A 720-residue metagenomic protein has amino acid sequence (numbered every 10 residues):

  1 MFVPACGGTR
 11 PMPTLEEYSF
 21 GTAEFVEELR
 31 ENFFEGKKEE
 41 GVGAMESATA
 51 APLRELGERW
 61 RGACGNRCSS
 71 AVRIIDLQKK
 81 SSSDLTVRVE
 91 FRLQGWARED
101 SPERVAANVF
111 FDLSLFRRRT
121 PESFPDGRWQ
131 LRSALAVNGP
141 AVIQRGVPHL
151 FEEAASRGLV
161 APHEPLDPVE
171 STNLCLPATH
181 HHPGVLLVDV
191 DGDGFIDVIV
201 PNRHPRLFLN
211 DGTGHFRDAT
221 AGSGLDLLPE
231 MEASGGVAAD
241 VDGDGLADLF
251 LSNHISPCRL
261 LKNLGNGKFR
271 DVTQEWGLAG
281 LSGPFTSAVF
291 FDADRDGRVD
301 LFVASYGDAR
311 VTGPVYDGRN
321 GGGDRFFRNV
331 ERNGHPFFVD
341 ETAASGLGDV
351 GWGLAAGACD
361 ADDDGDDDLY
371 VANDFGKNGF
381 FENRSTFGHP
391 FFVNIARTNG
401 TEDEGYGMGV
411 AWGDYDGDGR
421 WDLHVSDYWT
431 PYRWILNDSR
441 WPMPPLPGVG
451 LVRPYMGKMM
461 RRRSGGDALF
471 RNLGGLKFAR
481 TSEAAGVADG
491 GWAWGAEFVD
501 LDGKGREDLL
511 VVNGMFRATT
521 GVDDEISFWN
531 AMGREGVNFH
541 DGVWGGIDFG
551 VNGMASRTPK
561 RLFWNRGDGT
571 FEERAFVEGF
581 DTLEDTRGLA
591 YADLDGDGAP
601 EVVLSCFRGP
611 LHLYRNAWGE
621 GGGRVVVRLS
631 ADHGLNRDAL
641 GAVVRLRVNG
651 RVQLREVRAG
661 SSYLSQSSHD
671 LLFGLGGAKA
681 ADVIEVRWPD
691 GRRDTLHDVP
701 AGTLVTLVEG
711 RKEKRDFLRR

Functional and structural regions predicted by a protein language model:
M1, E16-F33, K37, P52 (+1 more regions): Short, aromatic-enriched amphipathic alpha-helices that serve as compact interaction elements
G7-A23, G62-A154: Short beta-strand edge/turn micro-motifs at domain boundaries
V87, T401-W434, G457-T520, E584-G622: Repeat-solenoid scaffold signature
G139-H180, L209-M231, L261-G283, V315-G351 (+6 more regions): Blade-edge motifs of beta-propeller repeat domains
H182-V190, L209, A233-G243, K262 (+8 more regions): Beta-propeller blade termini
F195-N202, L249-N253, L301-S305, D368-N373 (+5 more regions): Hydrophobic beta-strand segments that make up the repeating blades of beta-propeller and related beta-repeat
P201-D211: Beta-propeller domains
N552-R561, N565-R566, T570-R720: Gly/Ser/Thr/Pro-enriched helix-cap/hinge segments flanking short amphipathic alpha-helices
